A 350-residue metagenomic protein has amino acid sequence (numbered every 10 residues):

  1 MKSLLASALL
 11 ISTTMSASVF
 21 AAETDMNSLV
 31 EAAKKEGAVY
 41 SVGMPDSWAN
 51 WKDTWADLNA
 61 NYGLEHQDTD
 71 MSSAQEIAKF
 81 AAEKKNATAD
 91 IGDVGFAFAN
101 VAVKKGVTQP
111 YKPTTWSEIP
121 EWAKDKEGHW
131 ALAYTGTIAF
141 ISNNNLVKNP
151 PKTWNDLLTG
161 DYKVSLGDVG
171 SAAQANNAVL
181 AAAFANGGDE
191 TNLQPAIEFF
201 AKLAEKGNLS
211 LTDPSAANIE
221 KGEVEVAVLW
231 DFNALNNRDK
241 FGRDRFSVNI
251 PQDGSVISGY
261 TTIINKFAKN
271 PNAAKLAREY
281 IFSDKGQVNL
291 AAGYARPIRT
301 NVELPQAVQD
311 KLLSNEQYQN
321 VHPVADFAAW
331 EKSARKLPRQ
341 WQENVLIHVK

Functional and structural regions predicted by a protein language model:
M1-F20: Gram-negative bacterial Sec-dependent N-terminal signal peptides
D25-E65: Short, polar/charged alpha-helical segment
V42-A56, Q67-A81, K85-E223: Extracytoplasmic ligand-binding site segments that recognize negatively charged/polar headgroups
A97-V103, E225-R245: A ligand-binding cleft/hinge motif common to bilobed small-molecule-binding domains
T108-T115, G128-L132, N155, V226 (+3 more regions): Short beta-strand->loop
E121, T135-A139, I197-K202, N208-L209 (+2 more regions): Periplasmic-binding protein-like
V256, Y260, N265-A325: Mature extracytoplasmic/periplasmic domains
Q319-K350: Conserved C-terminal helix/tail region of periplasmic/extracytoplasmic solute-binding proteins
